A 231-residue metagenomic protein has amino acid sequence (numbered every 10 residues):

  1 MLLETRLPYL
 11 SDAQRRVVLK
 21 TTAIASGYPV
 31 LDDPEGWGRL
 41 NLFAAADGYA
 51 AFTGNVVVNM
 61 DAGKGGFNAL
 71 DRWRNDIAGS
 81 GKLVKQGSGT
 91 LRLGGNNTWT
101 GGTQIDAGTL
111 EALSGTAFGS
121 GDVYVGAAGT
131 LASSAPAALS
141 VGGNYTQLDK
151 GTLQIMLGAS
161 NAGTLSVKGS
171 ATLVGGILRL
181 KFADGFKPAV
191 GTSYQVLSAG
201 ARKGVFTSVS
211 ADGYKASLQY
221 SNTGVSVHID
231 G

Functional and structural regions predicted by a protein language model:
M1-L70: C-terminal subdomain of the subtilisin-like protease fold in secreted/lumenal serine endopeptidases
L2-T5, A50-G121: Extracellular repeat-rich scaffold modules on cell surfaces
L70-D71, N75, L83, L91 (+12 more regions): Solenoid scaffold repeats with emphasis on beta-solenoid/beta-helix
A112-G115, S133-A137, L157-T164, G200-S217: Short, solvent-exposed secondary-structure boundary motifs
T116-T192: Extracellular beta-strand/loop-rich repeat segments of large surface/secreted proteins
D184-G231: Solvent-exposed adhesion/ligand-recognition segments of exported proteins
